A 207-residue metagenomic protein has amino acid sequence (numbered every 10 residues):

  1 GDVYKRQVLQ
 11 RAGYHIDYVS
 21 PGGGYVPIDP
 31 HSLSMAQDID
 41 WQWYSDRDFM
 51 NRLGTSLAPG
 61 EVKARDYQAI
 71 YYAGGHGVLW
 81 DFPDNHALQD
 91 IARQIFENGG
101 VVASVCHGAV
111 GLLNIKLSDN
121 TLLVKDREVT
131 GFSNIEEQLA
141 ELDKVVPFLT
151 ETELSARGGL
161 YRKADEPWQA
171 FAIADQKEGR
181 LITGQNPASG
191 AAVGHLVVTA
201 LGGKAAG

Functional and structural regions predicted by a protein language model:
G1-Y4: Short, small-residue-biased leader/transition segments that mark boundaries at the very start of proteins
H15-P21, V105, R127-N134: Short internal beta-strands
G22-Q42: N-terminal beta-loop-helix "entrance" segment that forms/cooperates in small-molecule cofactor or anionic ligand
I39-R65: Glycine-rich, highly charged phosphate/nucleotide-binding loops
A69-G74, L88-N114: Catalytic nucleophile loop
G77-A87: Glycine/threonine-rich flexible loop motifs
I95-N98, N120-D126: Short, conserved loop/helix-junction motifs that constitute active-site signature segments in enzyme catalytic cores
L139-G207: Glycine-rich phosphate/pyrophosphate-binding loop and the adjoining helix
